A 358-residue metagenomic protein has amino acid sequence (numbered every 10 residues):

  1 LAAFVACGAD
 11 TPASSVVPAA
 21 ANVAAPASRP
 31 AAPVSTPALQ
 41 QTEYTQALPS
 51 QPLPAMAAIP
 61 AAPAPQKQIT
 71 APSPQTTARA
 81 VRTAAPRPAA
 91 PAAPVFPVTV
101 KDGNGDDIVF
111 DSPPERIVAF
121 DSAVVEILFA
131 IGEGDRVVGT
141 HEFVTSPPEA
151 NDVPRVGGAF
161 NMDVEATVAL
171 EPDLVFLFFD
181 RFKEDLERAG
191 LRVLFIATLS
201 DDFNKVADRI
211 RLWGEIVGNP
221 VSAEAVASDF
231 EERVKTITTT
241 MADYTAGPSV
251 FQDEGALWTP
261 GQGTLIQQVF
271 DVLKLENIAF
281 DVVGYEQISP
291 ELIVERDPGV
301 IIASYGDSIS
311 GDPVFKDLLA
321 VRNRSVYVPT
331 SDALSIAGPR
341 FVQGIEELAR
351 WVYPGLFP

Functional and structural regions predicted by a protein language model:
L1-V5: Sec-dependent bacterial lipoprotein signal peptides
A6-A123, I216, V221-F251, D297 (+1 more regions): Bacterial Sec-exported substrate-binding components of ABC uptake systems
D102-G105, P154-E165, D180, V282-E291: Short helix-initiation/N-cap motifs at beta->coil->alpha
D107-V109, L174, F182-W258, A279-D281 (+1 more regions): Extracytoplasmic substrate-binding proteins
E115-L174, F179, L275-I278: A short, structured surface patch at a secondary-structure boundary
F143-S146, T259-E286: Alpha-helical, coiled-coil/dimerization segments enriched in small aliphatic residues
M162-E171, A189, I288-D297: Short helices/loops that flank or line small-molecule/ion binding pockets
R181-R188, E295, V300-L319: A ligand-binding cleft/hinge motif common to bilobed small-molecule-binding domains
